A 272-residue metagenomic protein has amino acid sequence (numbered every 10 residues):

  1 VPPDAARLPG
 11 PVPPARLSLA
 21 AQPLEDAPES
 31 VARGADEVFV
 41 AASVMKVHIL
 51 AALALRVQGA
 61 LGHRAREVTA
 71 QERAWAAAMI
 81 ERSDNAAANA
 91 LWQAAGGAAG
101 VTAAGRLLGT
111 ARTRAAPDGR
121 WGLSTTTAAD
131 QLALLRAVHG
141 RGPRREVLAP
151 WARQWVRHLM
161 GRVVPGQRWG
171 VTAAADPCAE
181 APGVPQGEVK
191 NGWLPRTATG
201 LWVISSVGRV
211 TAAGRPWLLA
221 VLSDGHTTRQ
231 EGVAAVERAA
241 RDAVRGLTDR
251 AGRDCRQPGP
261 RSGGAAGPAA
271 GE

Functional and structural regions predicted by a protein language model:
V1-P28, Q93-E272: Penicillin-recognizing serine hydrolase domain
E29-G34, L50-L53, E81-N85: Acidic/histidine-rich, surface-exposed loop or edge segments in extracytoplasmic proteins
R33, G62-E72, D84, R145-R157: Short, structured coil/loop segments at alpha-helix boundaries
R33-V40, P117-R120: A short glycine/serine-rich beta->alpha loop
V38-R64, M79, L219: Active-site SXXK
V44-V47, E81, N85, S124-L132: Short alpha-helical patches at coil-to-helix transitions and adjacent helical residues in well-structured domains
V47-L50, A88, V236: A general structural signal for well-ordered alpha-helical segments in protein cores
Q58-A104, T127: Conserved catalytic neighborhood of penicillin-recognizing serine enzymes
